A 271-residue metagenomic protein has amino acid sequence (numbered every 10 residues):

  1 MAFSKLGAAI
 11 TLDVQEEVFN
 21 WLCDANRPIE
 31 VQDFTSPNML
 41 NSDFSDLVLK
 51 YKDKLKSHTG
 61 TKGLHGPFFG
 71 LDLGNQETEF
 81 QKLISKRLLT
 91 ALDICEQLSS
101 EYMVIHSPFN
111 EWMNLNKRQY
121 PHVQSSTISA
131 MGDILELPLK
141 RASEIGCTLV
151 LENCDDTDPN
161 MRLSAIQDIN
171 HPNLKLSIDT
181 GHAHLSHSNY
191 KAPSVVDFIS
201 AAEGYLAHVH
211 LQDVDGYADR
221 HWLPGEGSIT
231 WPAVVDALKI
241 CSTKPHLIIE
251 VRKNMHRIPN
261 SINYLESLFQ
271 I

Functional and structural regions predicted by a protein language model:
M1-K5, E16-A25, L73-G74, S85 (+3 more regions): Histidine-acidic metal/acid-base catalytic patches
M1-L92, E96, Q270-I271: N-terminal pre-domain/capping segments
A9-D13, Q32-S36, P67-F69, P108-N110 (+4 more regions): Active-site beta-loop-alpha junctions enriched in small/polar residues
I10, V14, D43-L47, L83-R87 (+6 more regions): Soluble or luminal CAZymes and related metallo-dependent hydrolases
P28-V31, G63, V150-L151, S177-I178 (+1 more regions): Generic enzyme active-site microenvironment
N38-D43, K117-H122, S188-P193, R220-L223: Short, flexible/disordered intra-domain loops and linkers
Y51-F69, I128-E144, W231-A237: Alpha-helix-loop-beta-strand connector modules within alpha/beta enzyme cores
G74-K175: Active-site acidic/histidine proton-transfer and metal-coordination neighborhood in alpha/beta enzyme cores
